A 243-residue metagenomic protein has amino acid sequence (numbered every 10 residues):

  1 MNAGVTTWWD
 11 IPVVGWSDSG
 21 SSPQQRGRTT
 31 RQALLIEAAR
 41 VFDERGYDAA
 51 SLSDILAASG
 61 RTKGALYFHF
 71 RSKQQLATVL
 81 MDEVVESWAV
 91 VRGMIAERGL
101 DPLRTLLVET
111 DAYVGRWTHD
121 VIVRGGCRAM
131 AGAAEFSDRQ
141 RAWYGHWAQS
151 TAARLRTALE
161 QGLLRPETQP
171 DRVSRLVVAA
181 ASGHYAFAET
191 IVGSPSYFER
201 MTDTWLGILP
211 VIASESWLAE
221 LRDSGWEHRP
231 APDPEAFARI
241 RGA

Functional and structural regions predicted by a protein language model:
M1-D18, G145, Q149, A153-Q161 (+1 more regions): C-terminal peripheral helix-coil segments that are non-catalytic and often amphipathic
M1-R45, A49-A58, Q74-T78, S87 (+1 more regions): Basic, helix-initiating cap at the start of DNA-binding domains
S59-F70: Short hydrophobic/aromatic patch on the recognition helix
V79, V90-H119, V123, P170-S174: Hydrophobic alpha-helical connector segments
A89, A134-L163, T168-A179, E199 (+1 more regions): Amphipathic alpha-helical packing segments from all-alpha helical-bundle domains
R104-A129, D138-A153, P210, S214-W217: Helical hydrophobic small-molecule/effector-binding pocket
D111-V114, P166-F187, S196-V211, G225-P230: Hydrophobic alpha-helical segments that form the core of small-molecule binding pockets and/or dimer interfaces
G126-A134, R222-G225: Short linear capping/connector segments at secondary-structure termini
